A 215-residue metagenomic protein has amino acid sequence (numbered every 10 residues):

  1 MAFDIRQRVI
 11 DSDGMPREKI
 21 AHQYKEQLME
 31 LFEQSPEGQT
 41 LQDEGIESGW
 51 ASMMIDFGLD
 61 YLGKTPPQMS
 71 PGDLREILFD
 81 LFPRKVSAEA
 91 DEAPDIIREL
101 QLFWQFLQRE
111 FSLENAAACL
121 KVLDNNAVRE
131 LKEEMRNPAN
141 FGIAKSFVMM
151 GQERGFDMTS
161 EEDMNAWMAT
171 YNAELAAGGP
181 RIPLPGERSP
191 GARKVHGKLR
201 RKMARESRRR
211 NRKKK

Functional and structural regions predicted by a protein language model:
M1, M15, M29, M53-M54 (+7 more regions): Detector for methionine-enriched segments
M1-E30, K194, K198, R205: Basic/polar, acidic-poor N-terminal "presequence/leader" segments that form or can form short amphipathic helices
R6-V9, D13-G14, M29-P94, L102-R136: N-terminal core-binding DNA-recognition domain of tyrosine recombinases/integrases
H22-L41, V148, Q152-F156: Short, charge-rich amphipathic segments
S87-R98, L102-G191: Basic, alpha-helical nucleic-acid-binding regions used in initiation and control of genome expression
P185-K215: Intrinsically disordered, Lys/Arg-rich low-complexity segments
